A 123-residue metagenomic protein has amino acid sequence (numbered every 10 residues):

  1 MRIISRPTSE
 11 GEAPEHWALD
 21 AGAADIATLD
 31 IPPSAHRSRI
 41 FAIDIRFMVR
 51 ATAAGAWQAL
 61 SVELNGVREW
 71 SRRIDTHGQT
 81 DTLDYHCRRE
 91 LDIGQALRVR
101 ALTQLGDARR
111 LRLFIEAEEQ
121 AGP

Functional and structural regions predicted by a protein language model:
M1-I26, D30-A35, L105-P123: C-terminal interaction-tip segments
A13-L19, R68-G78: Solvent-exposed serine/threonine-rich low-complexity stretches and specific carbohydrate-binding patches
A27-P33, D81-R89: Exposed aromatic-hydrophobic patches
P32, D44-R50: Short edge beta-strand/loop segments characteristic of extracellular beta-sandwich folds
H36-R39, A51-A56, D107: A short beta-turn/strand-edge loop motif at beta-sheet boundaries
S38-I43, R88-R112, Q120: Noncatalytic modules at the cell exterior or secretory-pathway interfaces, chiefly beta-strand-rich lectin/adhesion
R46-M48, E63, W70: Short, charge-rich amphipathic interface segments used for partner binding and complex assembly
A53-R68: Short, surface-exposed beta-strand/strand-loop-strand elements in extracellular ectodomains
